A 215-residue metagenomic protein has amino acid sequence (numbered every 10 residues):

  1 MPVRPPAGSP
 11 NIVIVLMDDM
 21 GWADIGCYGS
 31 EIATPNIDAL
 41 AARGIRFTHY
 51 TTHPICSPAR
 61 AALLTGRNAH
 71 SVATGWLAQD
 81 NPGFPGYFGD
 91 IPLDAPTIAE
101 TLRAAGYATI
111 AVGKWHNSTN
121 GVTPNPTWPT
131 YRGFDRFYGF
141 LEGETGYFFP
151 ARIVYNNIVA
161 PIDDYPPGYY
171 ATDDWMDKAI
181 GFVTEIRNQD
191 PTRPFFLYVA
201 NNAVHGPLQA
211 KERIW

Functional and structural regions predicted by a protein language model:
M1-W215: Formylglycine-dependent sulfatase
